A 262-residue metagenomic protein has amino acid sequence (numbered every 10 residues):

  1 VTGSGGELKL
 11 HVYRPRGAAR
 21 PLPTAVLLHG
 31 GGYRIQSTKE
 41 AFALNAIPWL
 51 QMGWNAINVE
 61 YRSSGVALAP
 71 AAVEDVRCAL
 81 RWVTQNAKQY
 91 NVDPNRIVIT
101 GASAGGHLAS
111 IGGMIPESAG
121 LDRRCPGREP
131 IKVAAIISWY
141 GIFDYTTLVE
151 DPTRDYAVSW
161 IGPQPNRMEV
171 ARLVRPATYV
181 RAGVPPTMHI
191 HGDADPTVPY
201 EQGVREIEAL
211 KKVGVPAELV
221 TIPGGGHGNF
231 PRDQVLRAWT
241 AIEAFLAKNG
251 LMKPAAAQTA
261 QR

Functional and structural regions predicted by a protein language model:
V1-R20: N-terminal cap/lid segment of alpha/beta-hydrolase-fold proteins
H11-Y13, I190, Y200-R262: C-terminal catalytic histidine-bearing segment of alpha/beta-hydrolase fold enzymes
P21-G31: Short beta-strand element of the alpha/beta-hydrolase
K39-I57: Short amphipathic alpha-helix adjacent to the substrate-entry channel of hydrolases
C78-P152: Primarily recognizes the serine-hydrolase "nucleophile elbow" in alpha/beta-hydrolase and SGNH/GDSL folds
G141-Y179, P185, K212: Mobile cap/lid helix-loop segments that gate and shape the active-site cleft of serine hydrolases
Y145, A194-V198, N229: Acidic catalytic loop of the alpha/beta-hydrolase fold
G183, H189-H191, D195: Short beta-strand/loop motif that positions the catalytic acidic residue of the alpha/beta-hydrolase fold
